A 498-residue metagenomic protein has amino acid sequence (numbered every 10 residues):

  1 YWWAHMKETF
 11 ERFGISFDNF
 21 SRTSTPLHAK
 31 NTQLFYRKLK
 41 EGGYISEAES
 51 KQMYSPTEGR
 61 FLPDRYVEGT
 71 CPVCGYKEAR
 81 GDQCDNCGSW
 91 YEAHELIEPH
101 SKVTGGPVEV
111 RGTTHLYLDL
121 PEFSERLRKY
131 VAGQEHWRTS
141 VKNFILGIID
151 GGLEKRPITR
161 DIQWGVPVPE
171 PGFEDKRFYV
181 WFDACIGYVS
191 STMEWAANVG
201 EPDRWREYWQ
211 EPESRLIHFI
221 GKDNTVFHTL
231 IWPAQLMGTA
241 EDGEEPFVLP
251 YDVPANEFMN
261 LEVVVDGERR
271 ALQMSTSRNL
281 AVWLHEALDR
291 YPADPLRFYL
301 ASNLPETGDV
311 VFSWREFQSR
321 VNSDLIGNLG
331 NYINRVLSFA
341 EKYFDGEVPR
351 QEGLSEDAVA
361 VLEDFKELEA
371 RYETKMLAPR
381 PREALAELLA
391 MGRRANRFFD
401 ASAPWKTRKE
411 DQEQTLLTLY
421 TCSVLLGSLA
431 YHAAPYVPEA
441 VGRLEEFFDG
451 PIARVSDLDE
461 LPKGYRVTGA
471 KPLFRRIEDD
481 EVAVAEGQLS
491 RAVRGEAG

Functional and structural regions predicted by a protein language model:
Y1-A48, G59-R60, P72, H136: N-terminal Rossmann-like or analogous alpha/beta NTP/dinucleotide-binding catalytic cores that position adenine
Y1-E8, N328-R335, E367, E387-A390 (+1 more regions): A non-catalytic, amphipathic alpha-helix used as a structural packing/dimerization or gating element in enzyme scaffolds
K7-F10, Y36, K40, G330 (+7 more regions): Structural signal for well-ordered, non-membrane alpha-helices
R22-T23, L27-N31, C74, I97-K342 (+1 more regions): Structured secondary-structure scaffolds
A48-M53, T57, G69-G88, P99-K102 (+3 more regions): Basic, alpha-helical terminal appendages of large translation-related enzymes
R65-V67, A79-D85, H94-I97, E109-T114: Short Cys/His-rich "knuckle" micro-motifs
T225, N303-T307, S313-E316, F339-Q351 (+1 more regions): Active-site-proximal binding-pocket segments
